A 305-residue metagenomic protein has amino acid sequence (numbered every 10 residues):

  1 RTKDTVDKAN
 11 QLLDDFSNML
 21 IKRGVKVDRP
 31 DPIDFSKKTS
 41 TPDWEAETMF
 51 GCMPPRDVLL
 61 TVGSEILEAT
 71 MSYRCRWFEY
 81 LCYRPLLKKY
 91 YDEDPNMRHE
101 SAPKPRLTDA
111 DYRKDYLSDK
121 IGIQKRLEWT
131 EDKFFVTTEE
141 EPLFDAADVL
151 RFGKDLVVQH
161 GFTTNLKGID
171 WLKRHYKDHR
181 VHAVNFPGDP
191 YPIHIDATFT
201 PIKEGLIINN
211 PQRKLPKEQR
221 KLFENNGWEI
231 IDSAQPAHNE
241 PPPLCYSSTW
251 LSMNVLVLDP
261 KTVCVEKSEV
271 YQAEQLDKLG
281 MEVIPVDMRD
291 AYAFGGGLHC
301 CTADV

Functional and structural regions predicted by a protein language model:
R1-V305: The feature marks the mature, well-folded catalytic cores of soluble enzymes
